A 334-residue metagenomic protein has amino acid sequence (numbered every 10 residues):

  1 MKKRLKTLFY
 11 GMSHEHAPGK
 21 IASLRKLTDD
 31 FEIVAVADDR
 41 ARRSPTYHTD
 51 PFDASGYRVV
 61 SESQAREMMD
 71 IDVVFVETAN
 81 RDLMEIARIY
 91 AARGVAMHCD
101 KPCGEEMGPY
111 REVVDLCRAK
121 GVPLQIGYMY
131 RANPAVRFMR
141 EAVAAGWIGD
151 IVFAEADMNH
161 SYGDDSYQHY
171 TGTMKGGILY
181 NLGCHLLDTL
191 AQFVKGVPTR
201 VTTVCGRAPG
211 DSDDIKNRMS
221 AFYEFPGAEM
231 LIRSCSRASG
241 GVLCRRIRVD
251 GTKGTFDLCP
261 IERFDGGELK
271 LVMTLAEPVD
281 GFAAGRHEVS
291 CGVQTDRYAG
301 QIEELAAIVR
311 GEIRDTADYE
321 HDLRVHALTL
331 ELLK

Functional and structural regions predicted by a protein language model:
M1-D53, A306: N-terminal Rossmann-like dinucleotide-binding module
M1-R4, A37, V73-F75, G300-K334: C-terminal helix-rich "cap/oligomerization" subdomain common to oxidoreductases
K3, N181, L187-D265, G292 (+2 more regions): Contiguous beta-strand/loop segments that form the cofactor/metal-binding neighborhood of enzyme cores
E15, A41-R43, G240, V289-E303 (+1 more regions): Active-site loop of classical SDR/Rossmann-like NAD(P)-dependent oxidoreductases, centered on the catalytic Tyr-X3-Lys
D50-L116: Beta-loop-alpha module in the N-terminal Rossmann-like domain of NAD(P)-dependent dehydrogenases, especially those
E112-Y130, D150-A154: Rossmann-fold dehydrogenase core element
Y130-S212: Predominantly a Rossmann-like dinucleotide-binding segment in NAD(P)-dependent oxidoreductases
